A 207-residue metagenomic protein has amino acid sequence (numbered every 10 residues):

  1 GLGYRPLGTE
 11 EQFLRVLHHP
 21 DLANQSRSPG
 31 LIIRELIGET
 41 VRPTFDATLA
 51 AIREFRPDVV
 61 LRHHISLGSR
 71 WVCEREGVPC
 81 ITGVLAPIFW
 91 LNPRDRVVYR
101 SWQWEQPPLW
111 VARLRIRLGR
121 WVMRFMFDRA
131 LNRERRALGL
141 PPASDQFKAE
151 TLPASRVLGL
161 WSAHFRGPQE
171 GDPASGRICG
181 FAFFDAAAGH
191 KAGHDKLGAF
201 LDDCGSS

Functional and structural regions predicted by a protein language model:
G1-I32, P108-V111: Conserved nucleotide-sugar phosphate-binding/catalytic loop shared by glycosyltransferases and other
L2, E76-P79, A154-S155: A short helix->loop->beta-strand "cap" motif at the edges of active sites that frequently abuts
G8-F13, V84-F89, A182-F184: Short, acidic/turn-prone active-site loops that include or flank metal/cofactor- and phosphate-binding residues
L14-P20, F89-V97, A186-K191: Short, charged, surface-exposed secondary-structure boundary motifs
H19-R42, W71, R75: A short, charged, and often flexible helix/loop element on the N-terminal side of the glycosyltransferase catalytic
E39-W110, H164-R166: Conserved nucleotide-sugar donor-interacting segment of glycosyltransferase catalytic cores, predominantly GT-B
I81-G167, P173-A174: Active-site-proximal region of nucleotide-activated glycan assembly enzymes, centered on histidine/acidic-rich loops
A163-S207: Donor-nucleotide binding loops and adjacent catalytic segments primarily of GT-B fold Leloir glycosyltransferases
